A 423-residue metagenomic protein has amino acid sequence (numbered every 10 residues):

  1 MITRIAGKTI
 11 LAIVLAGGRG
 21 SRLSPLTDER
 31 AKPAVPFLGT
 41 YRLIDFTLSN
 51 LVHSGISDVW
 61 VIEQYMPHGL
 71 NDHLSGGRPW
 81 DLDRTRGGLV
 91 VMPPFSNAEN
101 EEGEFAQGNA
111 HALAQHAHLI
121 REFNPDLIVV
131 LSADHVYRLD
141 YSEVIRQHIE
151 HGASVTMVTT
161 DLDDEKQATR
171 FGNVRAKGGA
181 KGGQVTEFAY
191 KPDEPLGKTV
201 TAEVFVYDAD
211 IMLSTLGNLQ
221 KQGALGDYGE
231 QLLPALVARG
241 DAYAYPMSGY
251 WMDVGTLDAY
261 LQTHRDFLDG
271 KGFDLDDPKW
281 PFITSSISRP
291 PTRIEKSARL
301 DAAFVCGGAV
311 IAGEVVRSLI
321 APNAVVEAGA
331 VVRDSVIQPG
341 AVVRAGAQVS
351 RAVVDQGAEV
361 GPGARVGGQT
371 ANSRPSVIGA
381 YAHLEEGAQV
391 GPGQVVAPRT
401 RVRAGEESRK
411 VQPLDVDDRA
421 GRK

Functional and structural regions predicted by a protein language model:
M1-L11, K181, A209-I211, G217-K423: Left-handed beta-helix
I2-P79, T85-G87, N97-N100, L119: N-terminal glycine-rich phosphate-binding loop and ensuing alpha1 helix
L43-T47, H111-Q115, Q231-L232: Well-ordered alpha-helical segments embedded in enzymatic catalytic cores
R86-L113: Active-site-proximal specificity loops/subdomain of glycosyltransferases
N124, V136-D210, S214-L219: Conserved core of the sugar-phosphate nucleotidyltransferase
I128: Short aromatic/hydrophobic "clamp" motif used to bind/position activated sugar donors
L131-S132: Active-site acidic Asp-centered loop
